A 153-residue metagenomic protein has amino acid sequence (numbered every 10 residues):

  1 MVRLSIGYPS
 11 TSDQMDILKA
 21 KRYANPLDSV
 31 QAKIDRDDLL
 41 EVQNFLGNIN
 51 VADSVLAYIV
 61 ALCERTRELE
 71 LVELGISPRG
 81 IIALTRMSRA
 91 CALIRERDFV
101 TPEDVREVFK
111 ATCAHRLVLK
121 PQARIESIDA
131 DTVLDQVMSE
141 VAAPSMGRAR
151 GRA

Functional and structural regions predicted by a protein language model:
M1-A61: Conserved AAA+ ATPase core "coupling" helix
E68-A153: C-terminal engagement/docking regions of AAA+ P-loop ATPases
